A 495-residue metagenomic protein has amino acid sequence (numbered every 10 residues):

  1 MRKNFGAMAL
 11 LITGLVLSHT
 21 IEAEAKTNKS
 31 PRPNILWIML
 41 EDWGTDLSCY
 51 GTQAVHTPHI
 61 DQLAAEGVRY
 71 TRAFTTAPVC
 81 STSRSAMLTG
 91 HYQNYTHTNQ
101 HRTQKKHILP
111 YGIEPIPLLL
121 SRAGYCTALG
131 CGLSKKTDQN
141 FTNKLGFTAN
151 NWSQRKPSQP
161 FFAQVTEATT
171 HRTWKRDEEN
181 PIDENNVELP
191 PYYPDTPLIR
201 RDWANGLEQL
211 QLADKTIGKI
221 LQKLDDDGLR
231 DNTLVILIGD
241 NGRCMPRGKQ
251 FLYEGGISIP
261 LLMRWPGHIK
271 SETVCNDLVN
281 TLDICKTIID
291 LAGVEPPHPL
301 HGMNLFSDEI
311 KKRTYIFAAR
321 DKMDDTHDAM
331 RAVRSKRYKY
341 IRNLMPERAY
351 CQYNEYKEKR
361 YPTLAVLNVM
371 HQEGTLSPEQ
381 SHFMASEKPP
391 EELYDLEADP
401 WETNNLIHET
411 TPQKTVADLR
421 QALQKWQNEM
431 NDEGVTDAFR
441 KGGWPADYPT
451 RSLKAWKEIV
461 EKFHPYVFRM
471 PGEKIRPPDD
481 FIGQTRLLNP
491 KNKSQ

Functional and structural regions predicted by a protein language model:
R2-E391, P400-Q421, N428, G434-V435 (+1 more regions): Formylglycine-dependent sulfatase
L396-A398: Extracellular, beta-strand-rich glycan-interacting domains
F439-W444: A glycine-rich phosphate-binding loop feature that marks nucleotide/adenosyl-phosphate handling sites
